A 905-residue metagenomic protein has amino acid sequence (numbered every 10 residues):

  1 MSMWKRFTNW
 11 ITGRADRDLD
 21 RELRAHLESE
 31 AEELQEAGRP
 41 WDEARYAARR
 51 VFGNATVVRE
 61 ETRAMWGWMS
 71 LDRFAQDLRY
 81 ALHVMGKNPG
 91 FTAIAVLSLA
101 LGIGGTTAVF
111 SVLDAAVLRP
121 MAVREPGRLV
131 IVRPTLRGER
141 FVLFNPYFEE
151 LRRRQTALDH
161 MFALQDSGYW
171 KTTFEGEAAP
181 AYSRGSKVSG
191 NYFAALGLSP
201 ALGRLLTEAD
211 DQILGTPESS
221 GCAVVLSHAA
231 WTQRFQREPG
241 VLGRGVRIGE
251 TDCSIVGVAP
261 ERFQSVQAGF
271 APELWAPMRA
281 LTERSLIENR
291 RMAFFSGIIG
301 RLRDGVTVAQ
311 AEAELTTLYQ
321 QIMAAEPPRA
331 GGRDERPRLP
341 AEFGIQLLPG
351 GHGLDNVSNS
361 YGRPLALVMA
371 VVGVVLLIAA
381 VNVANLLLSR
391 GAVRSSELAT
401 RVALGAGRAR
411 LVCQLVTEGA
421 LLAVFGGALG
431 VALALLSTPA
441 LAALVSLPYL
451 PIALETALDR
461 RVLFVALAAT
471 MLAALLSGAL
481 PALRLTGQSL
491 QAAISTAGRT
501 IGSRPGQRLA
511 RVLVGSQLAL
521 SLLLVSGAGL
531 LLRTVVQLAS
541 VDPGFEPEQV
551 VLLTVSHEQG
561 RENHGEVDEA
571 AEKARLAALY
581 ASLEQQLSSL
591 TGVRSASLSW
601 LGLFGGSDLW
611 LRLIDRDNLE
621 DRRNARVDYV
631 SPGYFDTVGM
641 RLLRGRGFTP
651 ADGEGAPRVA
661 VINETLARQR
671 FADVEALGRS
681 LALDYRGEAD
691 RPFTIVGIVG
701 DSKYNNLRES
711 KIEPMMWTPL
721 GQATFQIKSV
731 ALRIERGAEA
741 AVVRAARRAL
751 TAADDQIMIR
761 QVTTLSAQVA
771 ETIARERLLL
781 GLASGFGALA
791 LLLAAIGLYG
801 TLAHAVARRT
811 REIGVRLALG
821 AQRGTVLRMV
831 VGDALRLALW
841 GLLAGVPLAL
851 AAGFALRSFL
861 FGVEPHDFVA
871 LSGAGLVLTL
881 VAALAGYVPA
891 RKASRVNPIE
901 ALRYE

Functional and structural regions predicted by a protein language model:
M1-L97, R301, Q320, R333-R338 (+5 more regions): Negatively charged linear elements and acidic catalytic determinants
T62-T92, G353-V357, L386-C413, T417 (+3 more regions): Alpha-helical transmembrane segments of integral membrane proteins
N88-A116, A379-V381, A423-A428, A510-T534 (+3 more regions): Short, strongly hydrophobic transmembrane alpha-helices
P89-G90, A379-G426, G487-T500, I796-L837 (+1 more regions): Intracellular coupling helices
V109-P134, Q155-D159, S199, A268-F270 (+7 more regions): Membrane-proximal juxtamembrane linkers immediately C-terminal to transmembrane helices
V109-V112, Q346, A384, G419-L490 (+2 more regions): Small-residue-rich transmembrane alpha-helices
L113-R128, R133, A271-S285, P327-P328 (+8 more regions): Short juxtamembrane loops and helix-capping segments at transmembrane helix boundaries of multi-pass membrane proteins
W170, R184-L214, S220-A366, P439-A443 (+4 more regions): Mid-to-C-terminal secondary-structure elements that act as membrane-proximal/extracytoplasmic interface segments
